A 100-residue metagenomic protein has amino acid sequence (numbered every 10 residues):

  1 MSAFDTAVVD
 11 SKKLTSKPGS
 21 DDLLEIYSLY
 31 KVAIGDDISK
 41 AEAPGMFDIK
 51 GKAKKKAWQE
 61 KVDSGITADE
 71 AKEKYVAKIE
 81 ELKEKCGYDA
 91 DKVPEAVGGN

Functional and structural regions predicted by a protein language model:
M1-N100: Intrinsically disordered, low-complexity, basic-enriched segments
